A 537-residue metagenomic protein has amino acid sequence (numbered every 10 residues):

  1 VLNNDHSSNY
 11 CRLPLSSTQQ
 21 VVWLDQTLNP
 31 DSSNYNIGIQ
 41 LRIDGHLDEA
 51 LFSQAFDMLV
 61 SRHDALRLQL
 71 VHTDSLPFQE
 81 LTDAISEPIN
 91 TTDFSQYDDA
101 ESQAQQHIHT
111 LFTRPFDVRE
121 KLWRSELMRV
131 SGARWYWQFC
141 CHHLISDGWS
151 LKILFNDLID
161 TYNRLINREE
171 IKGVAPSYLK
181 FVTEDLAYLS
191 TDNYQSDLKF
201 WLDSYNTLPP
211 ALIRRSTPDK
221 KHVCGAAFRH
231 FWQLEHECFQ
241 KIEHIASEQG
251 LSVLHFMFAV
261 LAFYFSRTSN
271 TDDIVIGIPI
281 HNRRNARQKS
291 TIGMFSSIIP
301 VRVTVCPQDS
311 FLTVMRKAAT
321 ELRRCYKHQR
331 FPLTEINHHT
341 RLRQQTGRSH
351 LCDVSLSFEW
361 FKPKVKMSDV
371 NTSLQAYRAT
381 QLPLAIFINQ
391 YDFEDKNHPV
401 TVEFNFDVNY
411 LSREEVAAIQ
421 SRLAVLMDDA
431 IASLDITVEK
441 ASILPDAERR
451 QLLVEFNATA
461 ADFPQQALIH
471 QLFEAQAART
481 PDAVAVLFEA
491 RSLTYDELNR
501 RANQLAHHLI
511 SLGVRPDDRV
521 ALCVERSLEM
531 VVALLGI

Functional and structural regions predicted by a protein language model:
V1-Q26, Q54, E101-S102, Q106 (+7 more regions): Regions immediately C-terminal to embedded phosphopantetheine-bearing carrier domains
P14, T18, A55-H109, T161-Y162 (+3 more regions): Non-catalytic N-terminal regions of enzymes
Q20-P30, G38-H46, F56-M58, H72 (+15 more regions): Adenylate-forming
H46, E414, Q465, A485-G513: Conserved AMP-binding/adenylate-forming core of the ANL superfamily
L154: Interfaces and regulatory segments of ATP-dependent nucleotide/adenylate/phosphodiester-chemistry enzymes
F239-H244, R479, D496-A521: ANL superfamily AMP-binding
R491, H508-I537: Conserved AMP-binding/adenylate-forming
